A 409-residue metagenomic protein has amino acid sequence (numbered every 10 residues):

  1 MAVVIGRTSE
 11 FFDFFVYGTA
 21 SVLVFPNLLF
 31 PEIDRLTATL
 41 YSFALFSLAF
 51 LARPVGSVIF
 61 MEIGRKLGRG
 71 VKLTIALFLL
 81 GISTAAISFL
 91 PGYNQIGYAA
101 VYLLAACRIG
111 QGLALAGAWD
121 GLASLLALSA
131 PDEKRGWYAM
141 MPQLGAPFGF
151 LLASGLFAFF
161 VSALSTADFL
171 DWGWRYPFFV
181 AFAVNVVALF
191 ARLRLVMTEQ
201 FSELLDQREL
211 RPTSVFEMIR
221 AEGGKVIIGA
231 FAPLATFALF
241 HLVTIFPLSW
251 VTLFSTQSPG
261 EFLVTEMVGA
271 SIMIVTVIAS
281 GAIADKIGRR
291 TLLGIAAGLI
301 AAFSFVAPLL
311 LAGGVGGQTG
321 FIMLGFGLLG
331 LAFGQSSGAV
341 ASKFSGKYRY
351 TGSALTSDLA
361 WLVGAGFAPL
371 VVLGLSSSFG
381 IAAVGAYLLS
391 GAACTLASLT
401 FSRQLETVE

Functional and structural regions predicted by a protein language model:
G18, G223-I272, A365: Extracytoplasmic gate region of multi-pass secondary transporters
V55-R69, V277-R289: Helix-to-loop junctions at the C-terminal end of transmembrane segments in multipass secondary transporters
K66-F78, K286-A297: Cytoplasmic membrane-interface "Motif A"-like loop-to-helix N-cap segments of 12-TM Major Facilitator Superfamily
F78-I96, G298-G313: C-terminal ends and interior cores of transmembrane alpha-helices in multi-pass membrane transporters/permeases
G97-A116, G317-L331: Hydrophobic core of transmembrane alpha-helices in multi-pass small-molecule transporters, especially MFS/SLC-type
W137-V161, V184, T356-A368: Glycine-rich segments within core transmembrane alpha-helices of 12-TM secondary carriers
A146-R192: Helix-loop-helix hairpin linking two adjacent transmembrane segments in secondary transporters
A188-L195, L389-E409: Multi-pass alpha-helical transporter architecture, strongest for 12-TM Major Facilitator/SLC carriers used
